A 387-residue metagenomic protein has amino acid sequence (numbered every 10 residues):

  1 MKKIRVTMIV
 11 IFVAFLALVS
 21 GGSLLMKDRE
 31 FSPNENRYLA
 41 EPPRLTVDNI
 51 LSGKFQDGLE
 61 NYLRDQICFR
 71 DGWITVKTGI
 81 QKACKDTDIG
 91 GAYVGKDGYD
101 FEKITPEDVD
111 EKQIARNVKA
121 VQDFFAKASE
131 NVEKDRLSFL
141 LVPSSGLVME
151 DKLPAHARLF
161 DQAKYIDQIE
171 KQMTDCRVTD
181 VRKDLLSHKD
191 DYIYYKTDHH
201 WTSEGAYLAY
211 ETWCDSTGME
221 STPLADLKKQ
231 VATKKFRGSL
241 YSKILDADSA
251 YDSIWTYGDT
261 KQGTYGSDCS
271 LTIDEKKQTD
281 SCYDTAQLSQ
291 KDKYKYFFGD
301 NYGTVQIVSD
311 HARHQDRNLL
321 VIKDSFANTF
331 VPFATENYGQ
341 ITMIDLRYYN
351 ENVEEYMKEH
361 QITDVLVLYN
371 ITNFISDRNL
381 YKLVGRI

Functional and structural regions predicted by a protein language model:
M1-I387: Extracellular glycan-modifying ectodomains
